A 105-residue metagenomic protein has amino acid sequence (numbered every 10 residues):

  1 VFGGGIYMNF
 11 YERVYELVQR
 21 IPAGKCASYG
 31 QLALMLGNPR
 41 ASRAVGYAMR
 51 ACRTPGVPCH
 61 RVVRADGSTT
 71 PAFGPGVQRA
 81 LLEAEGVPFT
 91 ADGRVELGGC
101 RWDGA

Functional and structural regions predicted by a protein language model:
F2-A105: Nucleic acid-binding interface residues in structured DNA/RNA-binding domains, emphasizing the DNA-engaging scaffolds
